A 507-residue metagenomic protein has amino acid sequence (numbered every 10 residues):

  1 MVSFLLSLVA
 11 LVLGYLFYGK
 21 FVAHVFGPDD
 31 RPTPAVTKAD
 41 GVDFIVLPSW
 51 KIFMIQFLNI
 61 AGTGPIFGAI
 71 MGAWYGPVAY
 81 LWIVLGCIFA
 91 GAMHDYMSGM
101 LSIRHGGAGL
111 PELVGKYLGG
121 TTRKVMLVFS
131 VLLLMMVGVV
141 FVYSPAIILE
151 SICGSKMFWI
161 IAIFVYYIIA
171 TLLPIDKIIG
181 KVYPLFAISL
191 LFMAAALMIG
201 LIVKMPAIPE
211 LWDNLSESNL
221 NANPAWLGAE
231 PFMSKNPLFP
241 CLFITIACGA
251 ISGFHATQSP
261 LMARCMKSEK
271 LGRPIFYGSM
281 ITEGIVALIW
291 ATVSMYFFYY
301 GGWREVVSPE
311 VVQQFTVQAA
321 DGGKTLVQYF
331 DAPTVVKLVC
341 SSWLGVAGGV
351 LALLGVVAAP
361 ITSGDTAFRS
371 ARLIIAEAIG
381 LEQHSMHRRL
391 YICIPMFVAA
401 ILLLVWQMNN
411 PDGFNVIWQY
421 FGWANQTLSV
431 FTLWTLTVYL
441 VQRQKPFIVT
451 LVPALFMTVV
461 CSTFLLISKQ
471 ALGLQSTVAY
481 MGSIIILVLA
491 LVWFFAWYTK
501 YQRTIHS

Functional and structural regions predicted by a protein language model:
M1-G19, G72-S102, P111, G349 (+1 more regions): Extracellular loop-to-transmembrane helix junctions
S7-F17, S130, L134-G138, A170 (+3 more regions): Selective recognition of specific alpha-helical transmembrane segments in multi-pass small-molecule
A10-I66: Membrane-interface "cap" regions at the ends of multi-pass membrane proteins
A10-L11, Y15, A90-G106, L110-P174 (+3 more regions): Helix-loop-helix module between adjacent transmembrane segments
P48-G64, G200-A207, S218-V293, F297 (+1 more regions): Hydrophobic, membrane-embedded alpha-helices of multi-pass small-molecule transporters
G120-L127, V131-L132, F158-I161, G278-A287 (+7 more regions): Loop-to-transmembrane helix boundary motifs in multi-pass membrane proteins
G138-V142, A146-I161, A170-T171, L190-L227 (+2 more regions): Hydrophobic alpha-helical segments and their helix-loop junctions in multi-pass secondary transporters
L201-N214, Y277-L338, M408-D412: Extracellular/periplasmic helix-exit of transmembrane alpha-helices
